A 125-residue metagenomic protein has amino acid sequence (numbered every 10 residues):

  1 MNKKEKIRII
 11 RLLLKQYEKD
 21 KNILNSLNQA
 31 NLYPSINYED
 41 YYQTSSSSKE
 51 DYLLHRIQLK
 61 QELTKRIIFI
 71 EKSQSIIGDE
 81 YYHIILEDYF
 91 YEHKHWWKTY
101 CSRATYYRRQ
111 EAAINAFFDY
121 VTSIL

Functional and structural regions predicted by a protein language model:
M1-S75, L125: N-terminal interaction/assembly modules
I9, E80-I84, R109: Residue-level detector of well-ordered alpha-helical segments, enriched for hydrophobic/aromatic packing positions
I76-E92: Short amphipathic alpha helix immediately N-terminal
Y91-T105: Helix-turn-helix DNA-binding module
Y106-I124: DNA major-groove recognition helices of helix-turn-helix
